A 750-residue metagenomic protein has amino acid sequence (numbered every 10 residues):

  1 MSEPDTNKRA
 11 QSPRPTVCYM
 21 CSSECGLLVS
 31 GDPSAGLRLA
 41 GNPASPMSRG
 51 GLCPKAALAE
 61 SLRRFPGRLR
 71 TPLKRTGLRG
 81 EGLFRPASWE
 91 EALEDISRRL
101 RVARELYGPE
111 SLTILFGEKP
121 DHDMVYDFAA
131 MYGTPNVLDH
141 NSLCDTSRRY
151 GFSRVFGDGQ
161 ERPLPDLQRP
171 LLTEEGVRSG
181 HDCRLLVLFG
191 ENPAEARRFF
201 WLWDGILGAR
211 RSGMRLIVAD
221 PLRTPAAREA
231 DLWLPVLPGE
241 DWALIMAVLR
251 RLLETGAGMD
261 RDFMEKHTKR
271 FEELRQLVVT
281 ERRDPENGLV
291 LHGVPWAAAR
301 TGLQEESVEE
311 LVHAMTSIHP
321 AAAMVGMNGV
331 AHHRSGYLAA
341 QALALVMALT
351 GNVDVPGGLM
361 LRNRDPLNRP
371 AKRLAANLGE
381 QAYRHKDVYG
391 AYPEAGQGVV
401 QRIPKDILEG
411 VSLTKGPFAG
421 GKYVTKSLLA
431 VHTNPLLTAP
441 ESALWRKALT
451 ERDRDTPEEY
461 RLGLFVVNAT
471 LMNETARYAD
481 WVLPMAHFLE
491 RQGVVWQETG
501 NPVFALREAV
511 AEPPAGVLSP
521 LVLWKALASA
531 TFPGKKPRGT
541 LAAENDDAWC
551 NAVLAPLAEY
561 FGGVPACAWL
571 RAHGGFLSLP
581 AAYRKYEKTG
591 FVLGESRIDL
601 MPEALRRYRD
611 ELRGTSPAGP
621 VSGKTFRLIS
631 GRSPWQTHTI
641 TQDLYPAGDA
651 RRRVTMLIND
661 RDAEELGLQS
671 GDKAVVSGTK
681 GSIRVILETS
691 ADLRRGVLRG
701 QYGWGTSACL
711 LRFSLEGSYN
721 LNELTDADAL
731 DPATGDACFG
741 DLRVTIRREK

Functional and structural regions predicted by a protein language model:
M1-A257, L274, Q304, V431 (+4 more regions): N-terminal export/assembly segments and adjacent metallocofactor-ligating motifs of anaerobic energy-metabolism
S23-G26, S34, N42-S45, L58 (+21 more regions): Short, glycine-/Ser/Thr-/acidic-enriched flexible segments
R75, A92-E110, E175-L185, G288-L289 (+2 more regions): Glycine-rich phosphate/diphosphate-binding loops that line cofactor/substrate pockets in enzymes
R75-P86, T255-E305, D387, V510-G590 (+3 more regions): N-terminal leader/propeptide and maturation segments of large enzyme subunits in energy/redox metabolism and hydrolases
V125-V218, A243-M246, A344-Y478, H487-V494 (+1 more regions): Extended redox/cofactor-interaction regions of prokaryotic respiratory oxidoreductases
R162, H333, V510, P514 (+5 more regions): Long, contiguous, secondary-structure-rich segments that constitute the structural scaffold of globular domains
P225, E474-R507: Flexible glycine/proline-rich, aromatic-decorated loop/lid segments
V248, K269-E409: Active-site phosphate/pyrophosphate-binding segments
